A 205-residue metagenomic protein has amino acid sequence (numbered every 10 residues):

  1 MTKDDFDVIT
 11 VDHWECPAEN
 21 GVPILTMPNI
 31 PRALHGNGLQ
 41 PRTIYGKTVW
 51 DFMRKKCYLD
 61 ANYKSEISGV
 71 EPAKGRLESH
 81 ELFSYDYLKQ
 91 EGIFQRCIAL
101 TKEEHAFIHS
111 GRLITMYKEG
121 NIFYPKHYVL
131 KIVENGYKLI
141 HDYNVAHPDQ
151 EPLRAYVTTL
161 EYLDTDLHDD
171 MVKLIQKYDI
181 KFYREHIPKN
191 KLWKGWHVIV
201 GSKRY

Functional and structural regions predicted by a protein language model:
M1-M53, G69-A73, K126-Y205: A boundary/linker detector
G46, D51-R54, E66-A99, I108-G120: Histidine-centered nuclease catalytic patch
K55-N62: Sequence/structural segment immediately N-terminal to covalent heme-attachment motifs in c-type and related
H105: Alpha-helical scaffolding flanking metal-ion-dependent phosphate/phosphodiester catalytic sites
G120-K126: Flexible linker/context regions in extracytoplasmic redox proteins
